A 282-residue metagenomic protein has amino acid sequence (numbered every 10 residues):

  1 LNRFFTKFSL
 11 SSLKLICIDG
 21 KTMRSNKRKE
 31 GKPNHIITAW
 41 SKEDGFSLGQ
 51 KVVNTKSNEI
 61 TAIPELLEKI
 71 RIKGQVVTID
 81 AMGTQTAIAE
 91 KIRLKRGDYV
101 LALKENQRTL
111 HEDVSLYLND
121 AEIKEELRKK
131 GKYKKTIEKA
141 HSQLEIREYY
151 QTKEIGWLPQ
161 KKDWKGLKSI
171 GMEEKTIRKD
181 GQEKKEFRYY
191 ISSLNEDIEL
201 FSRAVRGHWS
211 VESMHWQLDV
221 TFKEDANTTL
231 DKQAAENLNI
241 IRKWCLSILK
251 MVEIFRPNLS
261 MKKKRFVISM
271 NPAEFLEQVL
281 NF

Functional and structural regions predicted by a protein language model:
L1-F4, L127-K129, H215-T221, R256-S260: Short coil/turn segments at secondary-structure boundaries
L1-I79, T84-A87: Conserved, well-structured functional cores that handle cations and Mg-NTP chemistry
T6, E68, N119, I123 (+2 more regions): Generic secondary-structure signature for well-ordered alpha-helical cores
A89-G97: Short, surface-exposed basic-aromatic patches at helix termini and helix-loop junctions that form
D98-L103: Short hydrophobic alpha-helical runs that function as membrane-insertion/retention elements
K104-R206: An anionic, glycine-rich sequence signature occurring as long contiguous blocks
I191, N195-T229: Short amphipathic alpha-helical "interface-anchor" segments enriched in bulky aromatics
L218-F282: A short, flexible helix-boundary coil/loop motif
